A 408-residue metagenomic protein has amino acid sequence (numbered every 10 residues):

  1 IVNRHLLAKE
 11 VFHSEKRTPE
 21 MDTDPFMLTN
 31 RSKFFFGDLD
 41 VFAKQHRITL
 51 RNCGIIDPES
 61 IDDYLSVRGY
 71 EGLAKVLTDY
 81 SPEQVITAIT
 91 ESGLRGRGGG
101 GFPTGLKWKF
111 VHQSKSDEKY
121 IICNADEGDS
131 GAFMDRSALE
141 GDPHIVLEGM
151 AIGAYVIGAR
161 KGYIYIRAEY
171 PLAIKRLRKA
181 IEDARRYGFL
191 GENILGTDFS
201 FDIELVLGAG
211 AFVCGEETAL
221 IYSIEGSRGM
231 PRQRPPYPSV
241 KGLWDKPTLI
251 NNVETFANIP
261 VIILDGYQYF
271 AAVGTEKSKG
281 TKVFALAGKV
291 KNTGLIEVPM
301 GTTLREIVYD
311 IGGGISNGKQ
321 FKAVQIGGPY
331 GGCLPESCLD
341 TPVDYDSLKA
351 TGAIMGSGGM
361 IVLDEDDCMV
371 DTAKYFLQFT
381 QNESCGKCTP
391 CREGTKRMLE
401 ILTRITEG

Functional and structural regions predicted by a protein language model:
I1-G408: Feature of Fe-S/electron-transfer and energy-metabolism proteins that preferentially highlights extended coupling
